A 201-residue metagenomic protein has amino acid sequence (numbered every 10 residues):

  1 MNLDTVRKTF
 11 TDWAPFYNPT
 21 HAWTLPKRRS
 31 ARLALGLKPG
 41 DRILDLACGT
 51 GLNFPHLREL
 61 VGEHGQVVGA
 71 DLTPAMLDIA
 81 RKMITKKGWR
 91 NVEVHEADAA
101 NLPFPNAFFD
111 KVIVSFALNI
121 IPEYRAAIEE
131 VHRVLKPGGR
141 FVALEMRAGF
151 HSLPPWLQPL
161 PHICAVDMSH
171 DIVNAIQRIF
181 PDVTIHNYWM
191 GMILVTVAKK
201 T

Functional and structural regions predicted by a protein language model:
M1-A14: N-terminal, positively charged/glycine-rich alpha-helical extensions of SAM-dependent methyltransferases
D4, T20-H21, V142-T196: C-terminal alpha-helical "lid/dimerization" subdomain adjacent to the S-adenosyl-L-methionine
A22-P39, H56: Conserved alpha-helix/loop element of class I SAM-dependent methyltransferases that forms part of the SAM/SAH-binding
P39-G40, E63-H64, L135-R140: Short glycine-dipeptide loop
L44-L46, T50-N101: Class I SAM-dependent methyltransferase SAM/SAH-binding core
A100-K111: A short acidic, Gly/Pro-enriched loop at the edge of an enzyme's catalytic core that lines a small-molecule cofactor
K111-E123: A short SAM/SAH-binding and catalytic strip from SAM-dependent methyltransferases
R125-P137: A short glycine-rich, Lys/Arg-flanked "PGG" loop and its adjoining helix->strand segment in the class I
